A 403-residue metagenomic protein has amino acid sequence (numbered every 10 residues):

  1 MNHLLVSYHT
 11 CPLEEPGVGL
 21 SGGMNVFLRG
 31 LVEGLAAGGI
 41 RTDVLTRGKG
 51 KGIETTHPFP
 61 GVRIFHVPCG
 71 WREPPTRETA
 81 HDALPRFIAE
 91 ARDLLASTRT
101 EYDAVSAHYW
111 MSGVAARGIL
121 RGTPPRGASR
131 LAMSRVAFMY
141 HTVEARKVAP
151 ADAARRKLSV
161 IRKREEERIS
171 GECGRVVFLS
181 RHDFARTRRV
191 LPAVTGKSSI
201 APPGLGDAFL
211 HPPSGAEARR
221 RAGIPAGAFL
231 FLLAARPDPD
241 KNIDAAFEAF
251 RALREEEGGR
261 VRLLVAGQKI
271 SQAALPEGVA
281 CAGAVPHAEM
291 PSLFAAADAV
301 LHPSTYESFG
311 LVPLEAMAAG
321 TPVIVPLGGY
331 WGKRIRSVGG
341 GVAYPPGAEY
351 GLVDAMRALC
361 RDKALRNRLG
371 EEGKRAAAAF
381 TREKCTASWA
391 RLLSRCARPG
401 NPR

Functional and structural regions predicted by a protein language model:
M1-P60: N-terminal subdomain of nucleotide-sugar transferases
H182, G204: Carbohydrate-associated surface elements
H211-I224: A short helix/loop element that forms part of the nucleotide-sugar donor recognition site in Leloir-type
P225-K241, F247-R251: Conserved donor-binding/catalytic core segment of Leloir-type glycosyltransferases
V285, S292-A297: Short alpha-helical donor nucleotide-sugar binding micro-motif in glycosyltransferases
T305: Aromatic "clamp/platform" in nucleotide-sugar-dependent glycosyltransferases that forms part of the donor/acceptor
P322-P326: Short hydrophobic beta-strand element within catalytic cores of glycosyltransferases and related nucleotide-activated
V338, V342-E349, A358-K363: Conserved acidic donor-binding segment of nucleotide-sugar-dependent glycosyltransferases
